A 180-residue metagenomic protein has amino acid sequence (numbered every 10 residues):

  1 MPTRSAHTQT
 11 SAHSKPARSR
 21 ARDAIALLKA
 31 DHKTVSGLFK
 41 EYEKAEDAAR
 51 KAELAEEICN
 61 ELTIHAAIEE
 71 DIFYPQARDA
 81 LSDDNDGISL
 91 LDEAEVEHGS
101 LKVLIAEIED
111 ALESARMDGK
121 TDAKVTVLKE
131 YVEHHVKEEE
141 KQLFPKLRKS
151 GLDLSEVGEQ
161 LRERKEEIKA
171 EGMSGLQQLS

Functional and structural regions predicted by a protein language model:
M1-S180: Small-residue-biased structural context
